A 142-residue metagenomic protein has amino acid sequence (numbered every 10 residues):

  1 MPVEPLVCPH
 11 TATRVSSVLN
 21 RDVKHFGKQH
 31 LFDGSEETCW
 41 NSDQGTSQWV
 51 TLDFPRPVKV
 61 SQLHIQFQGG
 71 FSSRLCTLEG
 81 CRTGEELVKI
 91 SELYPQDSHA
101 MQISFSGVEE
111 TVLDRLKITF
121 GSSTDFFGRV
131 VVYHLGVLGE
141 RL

Functional and structural regions predicted by a protein language model:
M1-P55, Q68, E140-R141: Disordered, acidic Ser/Thr/Pro-rich linker "stalks" and the adjacent N-terminal cap of the next globular domain
S35, W49-L52, V60-Q66, I103-E140: Hydrophobic/aromatic beta-strand segments within beta-rich folds
T46, D97-H99, V112: Ser/Thr- and Asn-enriched, surface-exposed coil loops between beta-strands
Q68-G69, E79-G80, Y94-P95, Y133-G136: Short amphipathic alpha-helical segments embedded in low-complexity Lys/Glu-rich regions
Q68-L75, F126: Extended, low-complexity, turn-rich repeat/linker tracts enriched in Gly/Pro/Ser/Thr and Asp/Glu that occur
S72-E85: Short, surface-exposed beta-strand/strand-loop-strand elements in extracellular ectodomains
E85-G107: Extracellular carbohydrate recognition and processing domains and analogous Trp-centered ligand-binding platforms
